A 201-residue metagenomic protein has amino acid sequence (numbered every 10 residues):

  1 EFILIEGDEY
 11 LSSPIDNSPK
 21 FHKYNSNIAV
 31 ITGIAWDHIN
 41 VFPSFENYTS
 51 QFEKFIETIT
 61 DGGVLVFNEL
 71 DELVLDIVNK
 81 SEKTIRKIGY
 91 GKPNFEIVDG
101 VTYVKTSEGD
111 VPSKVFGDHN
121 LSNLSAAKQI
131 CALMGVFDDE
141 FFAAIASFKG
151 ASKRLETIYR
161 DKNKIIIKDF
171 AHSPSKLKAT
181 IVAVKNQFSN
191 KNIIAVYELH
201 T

Functional and structural regions predicted by a protein language model:
E1-K54, D61, F67-E69, G117-S125 (+2 more regions): ATP-dependent carboxylate-amine ligase catalytic core
E1-W36, L75-P112, S147, A151-I158: Extended acidic/charged loop-beta regions that coordinate divalent cations and stabilize anionic phosphate/carboxylate
E6, V66-F67, K168, A195: General beta-strand structural signal in soluble alpha/beta enzymes
N17-S18, H22-K23, I28, S107-T201: Nucleotide phosphate-binding/pyrophosphate-handling subdomain across enzymes that bind or process nucleotide phosphates
I56, V78-N79, K185: N-terminal cationic-hydrophobic initiation segments that often serve targeting/anchoring roles
I59-V64, E82-I85, K191: A short helix->loop->beta-strand "cap" motif at the edges of active sites that frequently abuts
E69-D71, E198-L199: Short, well-ordered beta-to-alpha junction loops that form the rim of enzyme active sites and present histidine/acidic
L73-L75, L177: Short, well-ordered alpha-helical microsegments
